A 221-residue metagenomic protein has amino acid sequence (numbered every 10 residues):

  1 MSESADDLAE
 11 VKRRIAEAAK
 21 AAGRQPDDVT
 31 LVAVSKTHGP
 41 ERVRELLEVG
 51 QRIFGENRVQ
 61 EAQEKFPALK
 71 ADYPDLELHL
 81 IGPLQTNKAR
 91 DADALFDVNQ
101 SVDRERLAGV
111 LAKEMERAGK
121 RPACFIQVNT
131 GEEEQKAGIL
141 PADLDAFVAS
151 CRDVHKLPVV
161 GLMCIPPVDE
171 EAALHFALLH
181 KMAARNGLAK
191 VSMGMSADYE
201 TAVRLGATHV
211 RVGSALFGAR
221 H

Functional and structural regions predicted by a protein language model:
M1-K190, M195-A197, V203-L205, A219-R220: Conserved alpha/beta-domain cores
A207-H221: Gly/Pro- and small hydrophobic-enriched strand-loop and loop-to-helix capping segments that sit at the rims
